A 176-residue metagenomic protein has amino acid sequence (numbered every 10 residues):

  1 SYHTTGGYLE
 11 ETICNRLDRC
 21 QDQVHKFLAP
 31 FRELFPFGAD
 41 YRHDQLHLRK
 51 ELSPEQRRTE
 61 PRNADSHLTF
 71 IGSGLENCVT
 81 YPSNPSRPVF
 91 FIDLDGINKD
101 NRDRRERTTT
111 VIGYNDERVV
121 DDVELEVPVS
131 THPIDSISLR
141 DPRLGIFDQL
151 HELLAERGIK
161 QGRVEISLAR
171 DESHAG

Functional and structural regions predicted by a protein language model:
S1-G176: Active-site histidine-anchored catalytic micro-motif
